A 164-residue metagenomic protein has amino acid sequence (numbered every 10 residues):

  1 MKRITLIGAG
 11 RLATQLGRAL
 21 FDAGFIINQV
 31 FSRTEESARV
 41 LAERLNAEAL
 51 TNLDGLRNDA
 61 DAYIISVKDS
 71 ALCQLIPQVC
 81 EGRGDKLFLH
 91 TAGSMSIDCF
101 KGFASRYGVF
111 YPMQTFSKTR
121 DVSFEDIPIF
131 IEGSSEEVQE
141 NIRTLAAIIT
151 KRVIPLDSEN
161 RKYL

Functional and structural regions predicted by a protein language model:
M1-L50: NAD(P)+-binding Rossmann beta1-loop-alpha1 motif at the extreme N-terminus of oxidoreductases
R3, F25-Q29, D59-Y63, R83-F88 (+1 more regions): Short active-site oxyanion
R11, E36-S37, S70-A71, M95 (+2 more regions): Short alpha-helical
F25-I26, S105, K151: Short phosphate-binding/catalytic loops that engage adenosine nucleotides
E35, L45, A49-D121, I142: Rossmann-like NAD(P)(H) cofactor-binding subdomain of soluble oxidoreductases
S37-R44, D121-L164: Internal alpha-helical scaffold of NAD(P)-dependent oxidoreductase catalytic cores
